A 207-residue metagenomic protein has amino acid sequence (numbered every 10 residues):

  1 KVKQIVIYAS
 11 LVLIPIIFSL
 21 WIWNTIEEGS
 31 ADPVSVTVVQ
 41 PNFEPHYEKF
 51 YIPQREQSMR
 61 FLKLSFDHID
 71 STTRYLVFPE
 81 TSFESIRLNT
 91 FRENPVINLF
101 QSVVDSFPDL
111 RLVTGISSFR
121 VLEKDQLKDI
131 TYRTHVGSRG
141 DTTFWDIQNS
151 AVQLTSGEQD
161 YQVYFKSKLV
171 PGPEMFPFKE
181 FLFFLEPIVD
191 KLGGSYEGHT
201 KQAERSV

Functional and structural regions predicted by a protein language model:
K1-V207: Enzyme catalytic cores with a strong preference for nitrogen-chemistry domains
